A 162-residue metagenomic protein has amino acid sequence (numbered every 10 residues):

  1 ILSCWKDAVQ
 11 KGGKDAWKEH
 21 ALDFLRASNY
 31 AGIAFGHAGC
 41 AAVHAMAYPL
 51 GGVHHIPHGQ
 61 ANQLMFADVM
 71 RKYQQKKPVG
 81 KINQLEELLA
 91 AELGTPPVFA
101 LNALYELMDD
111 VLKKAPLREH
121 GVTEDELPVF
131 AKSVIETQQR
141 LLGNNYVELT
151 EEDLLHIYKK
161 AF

Functional and structural regions predicted by a protein language model:
I1-A38, Y146: Carboxylate- and glycine-rich phosphate/diphosphate-binding segment that chelates Mg2+/Mn2+
I1-L2, V43-A47, I82-E86, M108-K113 (+1 more regions): Short acidic (Asp/Glu) and glycine-rich catalytic loops that position anionic groups and cofactors
L2-D7, N29-Y30, G52, A67-Q74: Short glycine/serine- and small hydrophobic-enriched flexible loop segments
H20-D23, A42, A61-M65, K81 (+4 more regions): Residue-level detector of well-ordered alpha-helical segments, enriched for hydrophobic/aromatic packing positions
F24-G32, M46, F66, L104 (+3 more regions): Short alpha-helical scaffolding segments that buttress acidic/His motifs in well-ordered protein cores
Y30-G59, Q139-L141: Glycine-rich phosphate/pyrophosphate-binding beta-alpha loops
V53-E126: Gly/Pro-rich interdomain helix-loop hinge
E126-F162: Short, amphipathic C-terminal "tail helix"
